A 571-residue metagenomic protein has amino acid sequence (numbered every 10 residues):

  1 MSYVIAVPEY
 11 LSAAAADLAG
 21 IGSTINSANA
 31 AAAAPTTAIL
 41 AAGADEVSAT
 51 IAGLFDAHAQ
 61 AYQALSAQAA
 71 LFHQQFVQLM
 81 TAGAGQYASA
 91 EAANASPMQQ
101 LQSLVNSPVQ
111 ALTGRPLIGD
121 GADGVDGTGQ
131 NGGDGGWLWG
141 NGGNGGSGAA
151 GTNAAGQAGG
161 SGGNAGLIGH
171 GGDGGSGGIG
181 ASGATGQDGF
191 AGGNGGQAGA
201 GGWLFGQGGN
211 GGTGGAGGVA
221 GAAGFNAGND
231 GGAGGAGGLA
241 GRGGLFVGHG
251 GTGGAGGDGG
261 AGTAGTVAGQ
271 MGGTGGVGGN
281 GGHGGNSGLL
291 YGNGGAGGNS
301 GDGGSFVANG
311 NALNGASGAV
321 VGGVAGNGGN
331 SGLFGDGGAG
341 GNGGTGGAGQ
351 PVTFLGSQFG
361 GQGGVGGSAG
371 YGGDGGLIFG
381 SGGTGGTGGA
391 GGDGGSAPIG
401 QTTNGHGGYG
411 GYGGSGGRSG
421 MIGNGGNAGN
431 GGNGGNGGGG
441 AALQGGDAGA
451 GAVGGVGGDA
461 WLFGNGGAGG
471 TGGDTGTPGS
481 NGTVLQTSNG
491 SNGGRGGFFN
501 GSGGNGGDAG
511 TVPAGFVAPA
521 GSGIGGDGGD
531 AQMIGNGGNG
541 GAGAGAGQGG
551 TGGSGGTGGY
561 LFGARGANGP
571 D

Functional and structural regions predicted by a protein language model:
M1-D571: A glycine-centric feature that highlights glycine-enriched low-complexity/repetitive segments and conserved glycine
